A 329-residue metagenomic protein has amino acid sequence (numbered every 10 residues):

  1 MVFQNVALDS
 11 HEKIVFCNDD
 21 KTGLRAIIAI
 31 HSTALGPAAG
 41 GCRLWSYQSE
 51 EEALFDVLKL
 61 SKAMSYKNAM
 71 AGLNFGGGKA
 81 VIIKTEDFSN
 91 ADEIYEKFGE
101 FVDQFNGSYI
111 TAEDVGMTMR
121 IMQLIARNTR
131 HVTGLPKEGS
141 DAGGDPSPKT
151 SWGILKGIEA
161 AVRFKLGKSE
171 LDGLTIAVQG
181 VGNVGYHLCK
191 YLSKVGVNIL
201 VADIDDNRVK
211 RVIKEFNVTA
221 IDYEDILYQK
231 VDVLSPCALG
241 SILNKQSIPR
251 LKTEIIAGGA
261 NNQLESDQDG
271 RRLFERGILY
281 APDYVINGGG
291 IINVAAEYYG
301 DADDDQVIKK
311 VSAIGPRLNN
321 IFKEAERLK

Functional and structural regions predicted by a protein language model:
M1-S140: N-terminal ligand-binding/catalytic initiation module
Q48-D56, S89-E93, K97, G116-R120 (+15 more regions): Conserved active-site and cofactor/substrate-binding residues in soluble primary-metabolism enzymes
V57-L60, I154-V162, I291-A295: Buried hydrophobic packing segments
N68-L73, S108-E113, L166-T175, Y223 (+1 more regions): Flexible, glycine/charged-enriched surface loops at secondary-structure junctions
D141, D145-V233: Glycine-rich phosphate/diphosphate-binding loop of Rossmann-like nucleotide-binding domains
V162, E254-K329: Adenosine-phosphate binding glycine-rich loop
G173, D206-A281, V285: Rossmann-like adenosine-cofactor binding region
